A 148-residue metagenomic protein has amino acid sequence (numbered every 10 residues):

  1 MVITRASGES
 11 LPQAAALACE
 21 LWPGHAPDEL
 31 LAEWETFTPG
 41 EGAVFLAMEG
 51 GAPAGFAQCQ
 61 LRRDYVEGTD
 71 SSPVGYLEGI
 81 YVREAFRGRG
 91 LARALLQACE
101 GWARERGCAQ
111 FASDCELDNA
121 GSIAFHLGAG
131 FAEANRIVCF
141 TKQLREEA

Functional and structural regions predicted by a protein language model:
M1-A14: A short beta-loop-alpha structural element at the N-terminal edge of CoA-dependent acyl/N-acetyltransferase catalytic
A15-E29: Helix-loop element at the rim of GNAT/NAT acetyltransferase active sites that forms part of the acceptor-substrate
E35-L46, Y76: A short helix-loop-beta-strand connector motif used in the catalytic cores of GNAT acetyltransferases and, in some
L46, A52-L61, Y76, Y81: Conserved beta-strand in the GNAT
D70-E84, V138: Conserved acetyl-CoA binding element of GNAT-fold acetyltransferases
V82, G88-G101, A124, G128: Conserved acetyl-CoA-binding loop-helix of GNAT-fold acetyltransferases
R93, E105, L117-R136: Conserved active-site alpha-helix within GNAT-family acetyltransferase domains
L96, A103-D114: Conserved GNAT acetyl-CoA-binding A-motif
